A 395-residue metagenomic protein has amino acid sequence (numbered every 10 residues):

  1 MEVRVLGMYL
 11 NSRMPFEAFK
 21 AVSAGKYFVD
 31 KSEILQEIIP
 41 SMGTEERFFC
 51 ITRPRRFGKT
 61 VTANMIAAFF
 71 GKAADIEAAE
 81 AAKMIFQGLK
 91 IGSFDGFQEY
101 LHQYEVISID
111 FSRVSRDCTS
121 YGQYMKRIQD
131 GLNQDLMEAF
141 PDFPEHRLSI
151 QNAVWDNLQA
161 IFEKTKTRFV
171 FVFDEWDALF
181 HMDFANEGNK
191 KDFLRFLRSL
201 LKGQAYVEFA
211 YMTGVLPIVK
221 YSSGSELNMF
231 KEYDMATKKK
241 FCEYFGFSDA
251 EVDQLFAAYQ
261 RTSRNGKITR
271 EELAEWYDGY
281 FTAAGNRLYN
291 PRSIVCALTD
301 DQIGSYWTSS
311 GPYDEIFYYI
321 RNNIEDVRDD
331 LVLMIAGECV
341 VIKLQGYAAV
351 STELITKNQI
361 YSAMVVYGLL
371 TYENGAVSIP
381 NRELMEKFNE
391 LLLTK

Functional and structural regions predicted by a protein language model:
M1-K395: Phosphate-binding site recognition
